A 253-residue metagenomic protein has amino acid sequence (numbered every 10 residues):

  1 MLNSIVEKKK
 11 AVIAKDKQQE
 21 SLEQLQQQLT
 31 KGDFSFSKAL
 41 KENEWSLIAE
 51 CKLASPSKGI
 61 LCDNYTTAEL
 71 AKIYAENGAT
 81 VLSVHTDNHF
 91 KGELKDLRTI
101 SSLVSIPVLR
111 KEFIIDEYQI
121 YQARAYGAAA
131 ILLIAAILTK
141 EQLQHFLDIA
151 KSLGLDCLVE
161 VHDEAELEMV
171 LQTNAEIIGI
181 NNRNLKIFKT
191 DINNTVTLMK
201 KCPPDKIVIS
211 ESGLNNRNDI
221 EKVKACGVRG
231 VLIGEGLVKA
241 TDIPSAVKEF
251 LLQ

Functional and structural regions predicted by a protein language model:
M1-V108, I115, L155-A175, K186-D191 (+3 more regions): Conserved N-terminal beta1-alpha1 strand-loop-helix module at the mouth
G78-A79, L103-I106, A125-I131, K151-L155 (+3 more regions): Glycine-enriched alpha-helix->loop->beta-strand junction motifs that scaffold or abut catalytic
I106-Q119, I134, F146-D148: Glycine- and Gly-Pro-enriched alpha-helical subdomains that act as flexible, kink-prone "lid/hinge" or packing modules
I115-G127, D163-T173, S210, L214-I233: Catalytic cores of alpha/beta
A125-Q142, I180-I187, V228-V247: Glycine-rich phosphate-binding active-site loops on the catalytic face of alpha/beta enzymes
L138-D156, H162, I180: Solvent-exposed, charged amphipathic helical/linker segments at domain boundaries
I177-D219, K224-A225, V231: Catalytic-face loop-and-helix region of soluble metabolic enzyme cores
